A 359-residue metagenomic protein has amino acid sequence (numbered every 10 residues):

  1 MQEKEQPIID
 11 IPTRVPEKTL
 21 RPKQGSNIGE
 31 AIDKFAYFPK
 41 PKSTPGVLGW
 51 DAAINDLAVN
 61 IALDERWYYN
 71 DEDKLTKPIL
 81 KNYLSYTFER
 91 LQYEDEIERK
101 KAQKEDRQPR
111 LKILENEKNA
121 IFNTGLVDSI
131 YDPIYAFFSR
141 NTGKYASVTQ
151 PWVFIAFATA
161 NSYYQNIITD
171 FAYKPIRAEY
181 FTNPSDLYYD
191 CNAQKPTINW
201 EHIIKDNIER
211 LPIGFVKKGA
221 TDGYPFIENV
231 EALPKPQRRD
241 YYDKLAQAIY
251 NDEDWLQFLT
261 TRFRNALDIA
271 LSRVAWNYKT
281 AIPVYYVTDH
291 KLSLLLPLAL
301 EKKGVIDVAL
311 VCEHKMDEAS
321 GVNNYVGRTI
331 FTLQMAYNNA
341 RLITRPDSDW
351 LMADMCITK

Functional and structural regions predicted by a protein language model:
Q2-D289: An acidic, glycine-rich, mixed-charge low-complexity segment common to nucleic-acid enzymes
K291-K359: Compact beta-sheet-dominated globular domain cores
